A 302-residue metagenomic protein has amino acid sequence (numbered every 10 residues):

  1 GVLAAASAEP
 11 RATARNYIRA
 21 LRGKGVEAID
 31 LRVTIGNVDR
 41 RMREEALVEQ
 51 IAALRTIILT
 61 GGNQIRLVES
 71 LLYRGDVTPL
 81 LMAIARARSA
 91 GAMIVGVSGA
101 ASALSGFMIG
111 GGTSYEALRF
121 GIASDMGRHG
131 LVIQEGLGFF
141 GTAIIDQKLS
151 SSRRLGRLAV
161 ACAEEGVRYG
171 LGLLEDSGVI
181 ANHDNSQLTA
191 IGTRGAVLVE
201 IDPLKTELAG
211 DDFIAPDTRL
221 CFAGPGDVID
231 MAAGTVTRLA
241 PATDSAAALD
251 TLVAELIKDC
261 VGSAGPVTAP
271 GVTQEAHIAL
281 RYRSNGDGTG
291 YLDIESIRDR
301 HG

Functional and structural regions predicted by a protein language model:
G1-L3, I29-L31, V95, L171: Hydrophobic/aromatic beta-strand patches that form the interior of the parallel beta-sheet core in alpha/beta enzyme
L3-A4, I58-T60, G172-L174: Short beta-strand segments
A6-E9, I35-V38, N63-R66, G99-L104 (+3 more regions): Solvent-exposed loop/turn segments at secondary-structure junctions within structured extracellular/periplasmic domains
S7, G23-L47: Functional beta-strand-loop-alpha-helix junction segments that form "active/interaction loops" within catalytic
A8-R15, R19-G23, G110, Y115-G302: C-terminal and late-domain segments of enzyme folds
I51-A52: A short, aliphatic-rich alpha-helical micro-motif
I58-G61, A83-M108: Catalytic nucleophile loop
Q64-V77: Glycine/threonine-rich flexible loop motifs
